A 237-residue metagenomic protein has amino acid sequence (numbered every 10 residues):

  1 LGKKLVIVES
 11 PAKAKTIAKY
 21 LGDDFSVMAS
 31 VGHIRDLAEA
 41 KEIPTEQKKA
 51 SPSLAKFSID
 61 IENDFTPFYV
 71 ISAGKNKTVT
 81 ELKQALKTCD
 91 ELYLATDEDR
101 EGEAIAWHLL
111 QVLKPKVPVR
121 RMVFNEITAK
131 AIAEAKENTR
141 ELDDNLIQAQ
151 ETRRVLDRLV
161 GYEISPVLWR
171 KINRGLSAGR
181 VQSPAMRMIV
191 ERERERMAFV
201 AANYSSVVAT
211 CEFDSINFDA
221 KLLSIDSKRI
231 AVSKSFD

Functional and structural regions predicted by a protein language model:
L1-E151, L223, V232-F236: Intrinsically disordered, low-complexity regulatory segments
K3, A104, V119, V155 (+3 more regions): Broad gene-expression machinery/nucleic-acid interaction feature
V8-E9, A29-V31, T96, V160 (+4 more regions): Flexible glycine-/small-residue-rich
Y20-L21, P115, V200-Y204, F213: A generic structural signal for short, non-catalytic loop/turn and secondary-structure boundary residues
T45-K49, P184, F213: Short alpha-helix boundary/capping motifs
G74, T80-E81, K87, I127-C211: C-terminal or mid-to-C-terminal helical accessory/interaction module adjacent to the motor/catalytic core
Y204-D237: Compact Cys/His-rich, Zn2+-coordinating modules
